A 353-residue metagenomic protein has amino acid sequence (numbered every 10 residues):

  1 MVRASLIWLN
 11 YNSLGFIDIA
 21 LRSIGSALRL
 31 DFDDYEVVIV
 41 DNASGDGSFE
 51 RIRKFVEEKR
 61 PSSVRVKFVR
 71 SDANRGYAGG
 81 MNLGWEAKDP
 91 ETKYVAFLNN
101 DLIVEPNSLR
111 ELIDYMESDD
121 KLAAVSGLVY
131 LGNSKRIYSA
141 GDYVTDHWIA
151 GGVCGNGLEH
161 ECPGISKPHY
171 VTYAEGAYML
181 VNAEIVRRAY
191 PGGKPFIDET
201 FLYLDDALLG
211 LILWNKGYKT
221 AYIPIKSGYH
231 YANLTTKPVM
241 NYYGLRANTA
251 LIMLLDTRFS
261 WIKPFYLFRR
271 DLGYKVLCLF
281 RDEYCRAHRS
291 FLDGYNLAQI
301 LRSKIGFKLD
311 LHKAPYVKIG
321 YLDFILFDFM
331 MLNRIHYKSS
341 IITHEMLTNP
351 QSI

Functional and structural regions predicted by a protein language model:
I7, K219-S303, F307-G320: Active-site-adjacent helix/loop segment of glycosyltransferases that harbors family-specific signature motifs
G15, S23, D41-I52, A73: A conserved acidic beta->alpha catalytic loop
S23-D34: Short, acidic, metal-binding catalytic loop of nucleotide-sugar glycosyltransferases
G47, L102-Y115: Acidic donor-binding/catalytic loop of UDP-sugar-dependent glycosyltransferases, especially processive GT2
R70, G79, R110-P195, E199 (+1 more regions): Acidic/His-rich active-site region of diverse nucleotide-sugar glycosyltransferases
R70-K88: Glycine-rich, basic loop-to-helix element that forms the pyrophosphate-binding segment of sugar-nucleotide handling
E91-I103: Short beta-strand-to-loop acidic/aromatic patch adjacent to the donor-nucleotide binding site
G192-F201, A207-G228: Catalytic donor-sugar/metal-binding loop of nucleotide-sugar-dependent glycosyltransferases
